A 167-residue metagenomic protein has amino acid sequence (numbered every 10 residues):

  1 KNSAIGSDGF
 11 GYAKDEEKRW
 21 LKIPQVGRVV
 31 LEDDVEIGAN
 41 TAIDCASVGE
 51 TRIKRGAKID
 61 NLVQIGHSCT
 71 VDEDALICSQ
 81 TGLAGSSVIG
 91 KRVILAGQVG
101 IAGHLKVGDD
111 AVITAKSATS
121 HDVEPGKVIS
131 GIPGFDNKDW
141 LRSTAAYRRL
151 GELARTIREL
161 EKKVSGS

Functional and structural regions predicted by a protein language model:
S3-D136: Structural signal for interior beta-strand "rungs" in well-ordered beta-sheet cores of soluble enzyme domains
F135-S167: Long, leucine- and charge-enriched amphipathic alpha-helices that form heptad-repeat coiled-coil/leucine-zipper-like
